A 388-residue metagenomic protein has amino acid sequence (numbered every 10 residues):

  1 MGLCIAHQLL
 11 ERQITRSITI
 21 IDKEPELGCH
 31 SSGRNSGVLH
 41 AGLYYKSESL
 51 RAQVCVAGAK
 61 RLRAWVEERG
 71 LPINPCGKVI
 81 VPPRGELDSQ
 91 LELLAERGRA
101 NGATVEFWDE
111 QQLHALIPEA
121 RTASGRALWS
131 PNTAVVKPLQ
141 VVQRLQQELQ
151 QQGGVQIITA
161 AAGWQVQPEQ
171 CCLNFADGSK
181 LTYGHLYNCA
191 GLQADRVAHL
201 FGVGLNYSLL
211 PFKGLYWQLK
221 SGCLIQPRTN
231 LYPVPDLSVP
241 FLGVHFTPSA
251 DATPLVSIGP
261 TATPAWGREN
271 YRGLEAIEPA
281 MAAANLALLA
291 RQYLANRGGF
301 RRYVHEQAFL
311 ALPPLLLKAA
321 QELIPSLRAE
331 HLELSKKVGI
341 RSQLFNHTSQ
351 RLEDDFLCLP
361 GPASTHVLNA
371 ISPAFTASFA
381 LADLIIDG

Functional and structural regions predicted by a protein language model:
C4, E169-I277: Flavin-dependent oxidoreductases
L10-R34: Glycine-rich FAD pyrophosphate-binding loop
G37-Q112, L116, S124-G125, G243-H245 (+3 more regions): Dinucleotide-binding Rossmann-like beta1-alpha1 core, especially the glycine-rich loop that anchors the ADP
K46-A57, V81-L91, L128-Q147, H305-L315 (+1 more regions): Short beta-strand to alpha-helix junction loop
P72-P82, L94, N101, F107 (+5 more regions): Helix-loop-beta segment of a Rossmann-like dinucleotide-binding subdomain
Q111-H114, V135, S208-G214, Q218 (+2 more regions): Flavin (FAD/FMN) cofactor-binding core of flavoprotein oxidoreductases
A127-H185, C189-R196, A377-D387: Helical element adjacent to the flavin cofactor pocket in flavoenzyme catalytic cores
D251-A329, E333, I371, S378 (+1 more regions): C-terminal segments that line or cap access tunnels to active or ligand-binding sites in enzymes and enzyme-associated
